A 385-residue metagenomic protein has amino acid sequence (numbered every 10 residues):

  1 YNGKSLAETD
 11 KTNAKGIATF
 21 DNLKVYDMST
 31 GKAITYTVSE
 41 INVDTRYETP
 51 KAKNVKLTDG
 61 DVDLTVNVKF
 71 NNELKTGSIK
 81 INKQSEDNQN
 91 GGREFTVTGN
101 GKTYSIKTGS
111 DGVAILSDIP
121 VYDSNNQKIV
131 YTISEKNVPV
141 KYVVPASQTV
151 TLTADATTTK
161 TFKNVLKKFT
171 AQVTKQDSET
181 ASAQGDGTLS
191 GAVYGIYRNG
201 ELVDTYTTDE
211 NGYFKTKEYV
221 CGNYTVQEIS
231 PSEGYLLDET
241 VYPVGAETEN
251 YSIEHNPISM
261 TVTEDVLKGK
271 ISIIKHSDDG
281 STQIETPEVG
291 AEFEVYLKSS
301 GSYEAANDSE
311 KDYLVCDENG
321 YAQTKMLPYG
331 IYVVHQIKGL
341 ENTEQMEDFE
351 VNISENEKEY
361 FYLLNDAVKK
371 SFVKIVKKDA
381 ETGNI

Functional and structural regions predicted by a protein language model:
Y1-I385: Solvent-exposed loop/turn and edge beta-strand elements of beta-rich ligand-binding domains
